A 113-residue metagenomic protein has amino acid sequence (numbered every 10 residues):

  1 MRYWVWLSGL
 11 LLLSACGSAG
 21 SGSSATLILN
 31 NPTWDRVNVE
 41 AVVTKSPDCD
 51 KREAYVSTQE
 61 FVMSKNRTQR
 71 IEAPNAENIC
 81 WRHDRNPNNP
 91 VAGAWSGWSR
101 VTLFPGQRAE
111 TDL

Functional and structural regions predicted by a protein language model:
M1-W4: Positively charged n-region of N-terminal signal peptides that target proteins for export
C16-S18: N-terminal Sec signal peptide cleavage junction
L27-T33, A41: Asparagine-centered strand-capping/turn motif at beta-strand->loop junctions
P32-V37, A76: Short proline/glycine-enriched turn/loop motifs at strand-loop junctions of beta-rich domains
D50-T68: Short, acidic Ser/Thr/Gly-rich low-complexity loop/linker segments typical of extracellular and cell-surface proteins
M63-C80: Short Pro-Gly-centered beta-turn/loop motif in secreted/extracellular proteins
D84-L113: Structured interaction patches on ligand/partner-binding surfaces of diverse proteins
